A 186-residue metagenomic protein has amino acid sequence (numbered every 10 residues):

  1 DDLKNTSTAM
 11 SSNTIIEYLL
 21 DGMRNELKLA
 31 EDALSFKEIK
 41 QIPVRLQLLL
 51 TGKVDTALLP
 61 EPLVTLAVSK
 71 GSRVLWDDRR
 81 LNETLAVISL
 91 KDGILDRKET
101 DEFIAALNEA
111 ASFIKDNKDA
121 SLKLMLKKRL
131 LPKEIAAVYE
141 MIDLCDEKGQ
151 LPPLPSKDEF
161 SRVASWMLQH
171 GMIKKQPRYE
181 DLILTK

Functional and structural regions predicted by a protein language model:
D1-A9, E17-A33: Hinge/capping helix and adjacent helix->loop/strand transition within the periplasmic-binding protein
D1-S7, L168-Q169, K174-Y179: Immediate post-signal peptide segment of exported/extracytoplasmic ligand-binding proteins
D2-T14, A105-S112: Short loop->beta-strand "edge-of-pocket" segments that line small-molecule binding or catalytic clefts across diverse
S11-M23, L81-S89: Extracytoplasmic ligand-binding site segments that recognize negatively charged/polar headgroups
N25-I39, K53-D55, K133, I173-E180: A local structural motif
A33-K37, Q41-K128: Pocket-lining segment of extracytoplasmic ligand-binding domains
D96-K174: Secondary-structure end/capping motifs
